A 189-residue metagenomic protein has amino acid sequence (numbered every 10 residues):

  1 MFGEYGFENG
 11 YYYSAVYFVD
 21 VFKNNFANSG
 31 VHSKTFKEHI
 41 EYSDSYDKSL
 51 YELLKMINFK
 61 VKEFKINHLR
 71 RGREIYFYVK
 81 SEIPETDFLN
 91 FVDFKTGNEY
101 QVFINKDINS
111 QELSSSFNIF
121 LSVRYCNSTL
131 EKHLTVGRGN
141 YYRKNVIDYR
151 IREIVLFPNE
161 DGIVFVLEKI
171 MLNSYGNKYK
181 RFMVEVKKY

Functional and structural regions predicted by a protein language model:
M1-Y189: Sequence signature of WD/YWTD-type beta-propeller architectures
